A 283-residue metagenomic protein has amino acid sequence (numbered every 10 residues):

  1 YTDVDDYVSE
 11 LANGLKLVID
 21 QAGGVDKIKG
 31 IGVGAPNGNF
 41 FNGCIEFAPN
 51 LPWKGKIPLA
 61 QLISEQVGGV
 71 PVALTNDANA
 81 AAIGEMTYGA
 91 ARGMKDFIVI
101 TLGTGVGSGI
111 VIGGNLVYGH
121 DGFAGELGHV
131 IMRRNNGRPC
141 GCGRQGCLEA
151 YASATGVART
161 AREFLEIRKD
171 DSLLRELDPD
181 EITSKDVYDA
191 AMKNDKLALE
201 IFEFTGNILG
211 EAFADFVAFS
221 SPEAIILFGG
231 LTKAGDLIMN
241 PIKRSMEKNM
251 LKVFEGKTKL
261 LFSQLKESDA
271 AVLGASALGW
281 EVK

Functional and structural regions predicted by a protein language model:
Y1-G30, F40-C44, L62-V72, G84-M94 (+2 more regions): ATP-binding/phosphotransfer module of carbohydrate and carboxylate kinases, centering on a glycine-rich
P36-N39, G103-G105, L231: Short glycine-rich anion-binding loops that position phosphate/pyrophosphate groups of nucleotides and phosphorylated
C44-K56: A charged helix-plus-loop insertion that forms the helical arch/lid used to bind and gate nucleic-acid substrates
N76-G84: A glycine-rich, Thr/Ser-enriched phosphate-binding loop motif common to dinucleotide/cofactor-binding enzymes
D77, G103, A275: Active-site glycine-centered loops adjacent to acidic/histidine catalytic or metal-binding residues that shape
R92-Y151: Glycine-rich phosphate-binding loop of actin/hexokinase-like ATP-binding domains
